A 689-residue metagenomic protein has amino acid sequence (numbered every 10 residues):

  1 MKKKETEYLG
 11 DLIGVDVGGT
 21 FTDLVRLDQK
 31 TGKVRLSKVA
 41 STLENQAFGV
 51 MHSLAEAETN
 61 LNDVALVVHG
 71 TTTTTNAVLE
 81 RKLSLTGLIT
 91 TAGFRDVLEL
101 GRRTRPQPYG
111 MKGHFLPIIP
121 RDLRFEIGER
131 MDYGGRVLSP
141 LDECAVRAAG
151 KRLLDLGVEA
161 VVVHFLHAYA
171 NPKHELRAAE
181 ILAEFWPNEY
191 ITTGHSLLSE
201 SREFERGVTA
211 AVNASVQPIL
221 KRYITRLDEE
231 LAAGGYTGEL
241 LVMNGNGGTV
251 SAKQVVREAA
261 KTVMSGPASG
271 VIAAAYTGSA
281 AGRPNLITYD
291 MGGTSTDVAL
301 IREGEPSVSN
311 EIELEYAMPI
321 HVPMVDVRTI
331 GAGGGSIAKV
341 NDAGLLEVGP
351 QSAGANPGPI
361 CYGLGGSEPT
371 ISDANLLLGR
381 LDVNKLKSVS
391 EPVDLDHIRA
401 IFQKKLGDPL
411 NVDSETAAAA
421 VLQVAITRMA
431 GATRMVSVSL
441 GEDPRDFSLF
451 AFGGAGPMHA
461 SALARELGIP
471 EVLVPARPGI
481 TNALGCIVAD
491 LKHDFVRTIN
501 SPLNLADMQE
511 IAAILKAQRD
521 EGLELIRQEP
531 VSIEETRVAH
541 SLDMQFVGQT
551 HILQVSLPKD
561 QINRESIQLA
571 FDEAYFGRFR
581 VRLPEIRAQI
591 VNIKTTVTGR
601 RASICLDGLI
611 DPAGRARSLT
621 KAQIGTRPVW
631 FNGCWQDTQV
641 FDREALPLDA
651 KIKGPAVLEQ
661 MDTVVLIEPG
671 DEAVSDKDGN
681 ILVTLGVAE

Functional and structural regions predicted by a protein language model:
M1-T86, D132, S139-V162, P172 (+12 more regions): N-terminal glycine/serine-rich phosphate-binding loop of ATP-dependent small-molecule kinases, especially carbohydrate
L9, V17, C144-A148, R152-G157 (+10 more regions): C-terminal, non-catalytic interaction/recognition modules in large multi-subunit enzymes and RNPs
G10, A47, S53-A57, H195-S199 (+6 more regions): ATP-dependent carbohydrate kinase catalytic cores
G14-V17, F21-V25, K33-L36, A40-Q46 (+6 more regions): Conserved phosphate-binding loops in N-terminal lobes of ATP-dependent enzymes of the actin/Hsp70/sugar-kinase
D16, G70, G87-A92, E126-G128 (+9 more regions): Short beta-strand segments
V34-T42, G87-G93, K112-H114, A252-K253 (+3 more regions): Glycine-rich phosphate-binding loop of actin/hexokinase-like ATP-binding domains
T91-G93, L166-A168, S196-L197, G245-G247 (+6 more regions): Short, ordered loop/turn segments at secondary-structure junctions
F185-T209, G468-L484: Conserved phosphate-binding/catalytic loops in two-lobed NTP-binding clefts
